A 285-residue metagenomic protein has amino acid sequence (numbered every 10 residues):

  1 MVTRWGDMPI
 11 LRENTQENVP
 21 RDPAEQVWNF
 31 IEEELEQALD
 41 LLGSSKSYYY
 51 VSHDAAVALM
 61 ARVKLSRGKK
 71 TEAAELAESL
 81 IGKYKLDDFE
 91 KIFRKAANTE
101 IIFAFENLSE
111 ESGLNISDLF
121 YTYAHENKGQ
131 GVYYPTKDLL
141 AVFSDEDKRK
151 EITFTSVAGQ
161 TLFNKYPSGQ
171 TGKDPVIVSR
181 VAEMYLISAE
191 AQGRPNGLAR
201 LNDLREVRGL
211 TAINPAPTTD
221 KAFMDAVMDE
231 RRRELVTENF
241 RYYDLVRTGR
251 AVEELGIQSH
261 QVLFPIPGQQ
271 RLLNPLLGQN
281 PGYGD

Functional and structural regions predicted by a protein language model:
M1-D118, H125-Q130, D138-D285: Acidic/polar-rich alpha-helix caps and helix-coil junctions
